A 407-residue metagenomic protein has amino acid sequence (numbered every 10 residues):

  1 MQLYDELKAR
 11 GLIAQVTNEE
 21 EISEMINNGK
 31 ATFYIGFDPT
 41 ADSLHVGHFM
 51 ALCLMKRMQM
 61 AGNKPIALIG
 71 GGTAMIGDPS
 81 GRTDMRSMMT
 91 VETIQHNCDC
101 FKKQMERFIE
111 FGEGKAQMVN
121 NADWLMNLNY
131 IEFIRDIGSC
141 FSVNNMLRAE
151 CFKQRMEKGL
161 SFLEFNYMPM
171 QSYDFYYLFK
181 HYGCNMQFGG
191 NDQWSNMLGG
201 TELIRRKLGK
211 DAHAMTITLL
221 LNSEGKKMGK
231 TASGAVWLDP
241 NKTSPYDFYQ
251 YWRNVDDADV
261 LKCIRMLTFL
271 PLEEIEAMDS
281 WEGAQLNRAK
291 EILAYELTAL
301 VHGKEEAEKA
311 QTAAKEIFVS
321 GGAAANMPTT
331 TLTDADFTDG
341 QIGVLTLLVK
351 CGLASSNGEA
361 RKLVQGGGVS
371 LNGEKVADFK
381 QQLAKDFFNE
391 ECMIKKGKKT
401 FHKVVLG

Functional and structural regions predicted by a protein language model:
M1-Q193, L198-T201, L208-H213, K226 (+1 more regions): NTP-dependent nucleotidyl-transfer catalytic core
I204-G407: Conserved nucleotide- and phosphate/pyrophosphate-binding catalytic cores in adenylate/nucleotidyl-handling enzymes
